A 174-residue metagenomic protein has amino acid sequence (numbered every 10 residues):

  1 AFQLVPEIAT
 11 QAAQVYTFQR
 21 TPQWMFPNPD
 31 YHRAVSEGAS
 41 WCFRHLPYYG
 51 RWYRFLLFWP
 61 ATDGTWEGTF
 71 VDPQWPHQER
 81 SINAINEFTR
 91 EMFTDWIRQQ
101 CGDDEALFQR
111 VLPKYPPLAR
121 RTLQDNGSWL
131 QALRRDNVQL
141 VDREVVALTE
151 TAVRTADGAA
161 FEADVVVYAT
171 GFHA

Functional and structural regions predicted by a protein language model:
F2, A12-A174: N-terminal FAD-binding dinucleotide-binding subdomain shared by FAD-dependent oxidases/monooxygenases
L4-I8: Aromatic pocket-lining residues of Rossmann-like dinucleotide-binding sites
